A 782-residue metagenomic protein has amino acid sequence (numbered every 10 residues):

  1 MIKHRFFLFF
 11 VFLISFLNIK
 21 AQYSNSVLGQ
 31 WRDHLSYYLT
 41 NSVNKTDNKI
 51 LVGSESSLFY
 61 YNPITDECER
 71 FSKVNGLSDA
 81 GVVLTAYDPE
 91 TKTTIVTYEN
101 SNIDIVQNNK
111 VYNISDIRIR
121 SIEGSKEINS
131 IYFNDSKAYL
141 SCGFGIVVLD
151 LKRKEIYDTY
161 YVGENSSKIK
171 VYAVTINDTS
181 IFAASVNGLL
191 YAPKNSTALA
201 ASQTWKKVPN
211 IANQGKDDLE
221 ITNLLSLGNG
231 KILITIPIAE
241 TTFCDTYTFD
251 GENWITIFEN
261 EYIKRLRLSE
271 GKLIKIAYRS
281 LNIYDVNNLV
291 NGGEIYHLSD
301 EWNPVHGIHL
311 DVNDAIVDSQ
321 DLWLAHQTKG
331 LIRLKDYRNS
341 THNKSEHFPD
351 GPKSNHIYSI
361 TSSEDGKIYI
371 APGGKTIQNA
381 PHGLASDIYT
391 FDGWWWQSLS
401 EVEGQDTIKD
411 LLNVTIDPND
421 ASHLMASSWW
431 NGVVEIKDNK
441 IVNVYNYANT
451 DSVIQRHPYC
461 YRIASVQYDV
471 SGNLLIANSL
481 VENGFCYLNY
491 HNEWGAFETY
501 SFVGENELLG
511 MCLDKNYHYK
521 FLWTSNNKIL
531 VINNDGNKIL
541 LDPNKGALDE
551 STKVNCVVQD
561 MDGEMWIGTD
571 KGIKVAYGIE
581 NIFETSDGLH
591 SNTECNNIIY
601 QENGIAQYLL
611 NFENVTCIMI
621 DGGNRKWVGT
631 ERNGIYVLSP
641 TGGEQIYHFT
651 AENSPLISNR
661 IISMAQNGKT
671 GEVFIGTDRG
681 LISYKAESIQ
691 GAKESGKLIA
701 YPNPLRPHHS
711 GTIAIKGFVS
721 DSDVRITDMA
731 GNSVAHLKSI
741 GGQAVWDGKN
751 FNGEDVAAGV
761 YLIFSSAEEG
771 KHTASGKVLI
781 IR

Functional and structural regions predicted by a protein language model:
S24-T46, S72-E90, S115-N134, D158-N177 (+13 more regions): Short coil-to-beta transitions that initiate beta-strands within beta-rich domains
K49-V52, T93-V96, K137-L140, S180-A183 (+10 more regions): Conserved beta-propeller blade signature
S57-F59, S101-I103, G145-V147, G188-L190 (+10 more regions): Short glycine/acidic-enriched loop and turn motifs that connect beta-strands
K73, S739-G770: Short, surface-exposed loop/turn motifs with a glycine/proline- and acidic-biased composition
P193-A200, V286-V290, Y337-N339, W395-W396 (+6 more regions): Short loop/turn segments immediately following beta-strands, especially the blade-tip and inter-blade linker loops
K574, R660-G691: Blade-level signature of beta-propeller repeat domains, shared across WD40, Kelch, NHL, RCC1 and BNR/Asp-box propellers
A692-R725, Q743-W746: Glycine-centered coil/turn sites that cap beta-strands in beta-rich domains
V724-V734, Y761: Short, glycine-anchored, charge-dense loop/turn motifs used at functional sites
